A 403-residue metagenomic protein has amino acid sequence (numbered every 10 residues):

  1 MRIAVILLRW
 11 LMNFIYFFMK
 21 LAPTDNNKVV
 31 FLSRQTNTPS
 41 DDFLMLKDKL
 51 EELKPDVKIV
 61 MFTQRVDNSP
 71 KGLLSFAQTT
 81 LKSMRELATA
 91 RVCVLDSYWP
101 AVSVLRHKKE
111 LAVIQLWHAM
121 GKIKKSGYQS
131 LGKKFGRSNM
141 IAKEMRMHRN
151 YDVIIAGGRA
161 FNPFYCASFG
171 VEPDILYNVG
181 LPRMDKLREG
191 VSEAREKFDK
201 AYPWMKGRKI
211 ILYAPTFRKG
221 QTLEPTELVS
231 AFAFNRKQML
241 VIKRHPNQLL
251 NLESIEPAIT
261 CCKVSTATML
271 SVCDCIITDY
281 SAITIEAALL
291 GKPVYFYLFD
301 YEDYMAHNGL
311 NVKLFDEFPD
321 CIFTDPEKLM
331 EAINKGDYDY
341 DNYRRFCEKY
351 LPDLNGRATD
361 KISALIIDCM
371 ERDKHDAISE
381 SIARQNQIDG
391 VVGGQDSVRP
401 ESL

Functional and structural regions predicted by a protein language model:
M1-T36, A383-D396, S402-L403: Membrane-proximal basic amphipathic "stem/tether" segments
V30-E189: Active-site and donor-binding regions of nucleotide-sugar-utilizing enzymes
P39-K49, S168, N178-S254, F323 (+1 more regions): Conserved catalytic-core segment of nucleotide-activated headgroup transferases in glycan assembly
C93-H107, L111-W117, K263-N308: A donor-sugar binding/catalytic signature common to diverse glycosyltransferases and related nucleotide-sugar
S97, G157-A160, P246, Y280 (+1 more regions): Helix N-cap/beta->alpha junction signal
P257-K263: Active-site donor-binding acidic/aromatic loop of nucleotide-activated sugar and phosphosugar transferases involved
A282-Y350: Catalytic binding pocket for nucleotide-activated donors in carbohydrate/polymer assembly enzymes
C321, D325-L403: C-terminal amphipathic helix plus adjacent low-complexity, charged tail appended to glycosyltransferase catalytic
